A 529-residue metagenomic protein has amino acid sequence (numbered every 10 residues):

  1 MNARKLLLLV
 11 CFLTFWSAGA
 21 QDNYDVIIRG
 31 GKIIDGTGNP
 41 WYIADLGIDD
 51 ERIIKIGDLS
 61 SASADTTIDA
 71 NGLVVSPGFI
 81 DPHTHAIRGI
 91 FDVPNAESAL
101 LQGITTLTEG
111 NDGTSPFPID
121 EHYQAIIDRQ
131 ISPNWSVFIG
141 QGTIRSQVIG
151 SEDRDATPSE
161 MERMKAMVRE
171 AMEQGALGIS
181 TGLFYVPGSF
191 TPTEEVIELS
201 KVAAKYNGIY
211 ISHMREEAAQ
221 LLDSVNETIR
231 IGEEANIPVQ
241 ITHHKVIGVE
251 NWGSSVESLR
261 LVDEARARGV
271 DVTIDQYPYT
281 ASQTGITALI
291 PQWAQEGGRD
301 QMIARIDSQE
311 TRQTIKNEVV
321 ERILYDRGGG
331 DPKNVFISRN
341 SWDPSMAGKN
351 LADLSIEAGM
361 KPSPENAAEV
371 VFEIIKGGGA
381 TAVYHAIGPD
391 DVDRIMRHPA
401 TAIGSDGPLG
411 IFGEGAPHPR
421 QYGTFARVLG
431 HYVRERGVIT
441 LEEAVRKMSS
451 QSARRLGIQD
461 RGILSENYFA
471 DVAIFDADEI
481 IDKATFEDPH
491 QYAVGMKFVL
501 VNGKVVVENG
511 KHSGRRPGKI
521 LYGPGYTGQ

Functional and structural regions predicted by a protein language model:
M1-L7: Bacterial N-terminal signal peptides that target proteins for export
L7-F15: Bacterial N-terminal signal peptides
D22-I27, I33-G78, D482-K483: Histidine-rich, glycine-flanked metal-binding segment
G31, S308, R394-A400, S405-D406 (+1 more regions): C-terminal cap of metal-dependent C-N hydrolases
I33-D45, A352, G379-V392, R436-V445 (+1 more regions): Acidic, glycine-enriched loop/beta-strand segments at the rims of small-molecule binding/catalytic pockets
A70-V75, F79-A86, I90-T181, S200-N207 (+3 more regions): Divalent-metal coordination cores built from histidine and acidic residues
F138-I139, T143, Q147-P158, M164-V186 (+4 more regions): Active-site neighborhoods of metal-dependent hydrolases
E170-T228: Divalent metal-binding pocket/active-site signature
